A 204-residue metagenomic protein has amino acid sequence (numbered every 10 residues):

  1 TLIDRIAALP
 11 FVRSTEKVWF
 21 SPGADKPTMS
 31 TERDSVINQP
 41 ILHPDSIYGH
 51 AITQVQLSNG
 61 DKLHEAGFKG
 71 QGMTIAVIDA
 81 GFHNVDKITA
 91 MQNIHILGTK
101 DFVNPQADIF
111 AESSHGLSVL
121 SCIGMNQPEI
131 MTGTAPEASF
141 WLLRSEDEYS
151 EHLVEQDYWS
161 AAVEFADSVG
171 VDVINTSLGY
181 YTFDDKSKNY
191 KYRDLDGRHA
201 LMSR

Functional and structural regions predicted by a protein language model:
T1, T99, D172, D196-R204: Short, intrinsically disordered, charge-balanced linker/junction segments flanking boundaries in proteins
T1-Q54, H64: Autoinhibitory propeptides
L2, V55, N59, H115-V119 (+2 more regions): Stable alpha-helical elements in mature extracytoplasmic
S14, A51, G60-E155, V169-D172 (+1 more regions): Subtilisin-like serine protease catalytic core
W19, D147, L178: Residues that line or immediately flank small-molecule/substrate-binding pockets and catalytic motifs
S30, A90-N93, K188-K191: Short, glycine/charged-enriched secondary-structure capping and boundary segments
L42-I52, E146-Y149, K188-D194: Short, basic, glycine/proline-bearing loop/turn elements
A166-R198: Short acidic, glycine-rich surface-loop motifs adjacent to enzyme active sites
